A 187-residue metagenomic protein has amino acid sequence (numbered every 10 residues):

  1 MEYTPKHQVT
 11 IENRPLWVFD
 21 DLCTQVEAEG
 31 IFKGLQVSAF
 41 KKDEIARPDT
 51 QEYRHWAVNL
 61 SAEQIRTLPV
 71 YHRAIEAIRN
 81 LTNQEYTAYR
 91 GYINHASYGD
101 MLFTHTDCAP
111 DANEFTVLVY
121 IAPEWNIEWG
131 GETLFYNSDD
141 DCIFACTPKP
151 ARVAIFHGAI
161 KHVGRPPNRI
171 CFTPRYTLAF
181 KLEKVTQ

Functional and structural regions predicted by a protein language model:
M1-Q84: Non-heme Fe(II)/2-oxoglutarate
E76-Q187: Catalytic core of non-heme Fe(II) oxygenases with the double-stranded beta-helix
